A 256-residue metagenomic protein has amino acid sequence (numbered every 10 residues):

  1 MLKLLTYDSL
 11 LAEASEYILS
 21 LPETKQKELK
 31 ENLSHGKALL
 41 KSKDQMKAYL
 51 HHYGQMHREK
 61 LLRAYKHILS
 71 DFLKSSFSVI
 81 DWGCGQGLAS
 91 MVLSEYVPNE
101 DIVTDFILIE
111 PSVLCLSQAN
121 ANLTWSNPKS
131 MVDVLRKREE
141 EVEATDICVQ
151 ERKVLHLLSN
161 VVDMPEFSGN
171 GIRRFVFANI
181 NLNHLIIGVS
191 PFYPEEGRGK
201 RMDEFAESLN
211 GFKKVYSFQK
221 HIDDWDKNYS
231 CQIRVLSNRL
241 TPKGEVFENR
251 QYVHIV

Functional and structural regions predicted by a protein language model:
M1-N32: N-terminal auxiliary segments of SAM/dcSAM-dependent transferases
A38-I68: Class I SAM-dependent methyltransferase Rossmann-like catalytic core, especially the SAM/SAH-binding loop
Q86-E100: Conserved SAM-binding loop of SAM-dependent methyltransferases across substrates and taxa, primarily the Class I
S112: Conserved SAM/SAH-binding beta-strand->alpha-helix loop
Q118-V149: S-adenosyl-L-methionine
K153-S168: A short SAM/SAH-binding and catalytic strip from SAM-dependent methyltransferases
L182-Y193: Conserved beta-strand signature within the Rossmann-like core of class I S-adenosyl-L-methionine
S208-V256: Class I S-adenosyl-L-methionine
